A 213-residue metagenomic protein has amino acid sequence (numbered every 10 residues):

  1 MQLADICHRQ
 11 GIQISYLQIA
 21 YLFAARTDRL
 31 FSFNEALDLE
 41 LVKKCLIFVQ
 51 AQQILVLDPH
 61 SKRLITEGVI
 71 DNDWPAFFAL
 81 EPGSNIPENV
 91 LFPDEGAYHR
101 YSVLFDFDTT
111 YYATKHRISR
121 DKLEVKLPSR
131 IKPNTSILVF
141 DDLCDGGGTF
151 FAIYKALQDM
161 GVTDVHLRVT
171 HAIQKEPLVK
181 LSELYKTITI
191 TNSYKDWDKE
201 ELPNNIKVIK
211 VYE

Functional and structural regions predicted by a protein language model:
M1-E213: PRPP-associated nucleotide enzymes
